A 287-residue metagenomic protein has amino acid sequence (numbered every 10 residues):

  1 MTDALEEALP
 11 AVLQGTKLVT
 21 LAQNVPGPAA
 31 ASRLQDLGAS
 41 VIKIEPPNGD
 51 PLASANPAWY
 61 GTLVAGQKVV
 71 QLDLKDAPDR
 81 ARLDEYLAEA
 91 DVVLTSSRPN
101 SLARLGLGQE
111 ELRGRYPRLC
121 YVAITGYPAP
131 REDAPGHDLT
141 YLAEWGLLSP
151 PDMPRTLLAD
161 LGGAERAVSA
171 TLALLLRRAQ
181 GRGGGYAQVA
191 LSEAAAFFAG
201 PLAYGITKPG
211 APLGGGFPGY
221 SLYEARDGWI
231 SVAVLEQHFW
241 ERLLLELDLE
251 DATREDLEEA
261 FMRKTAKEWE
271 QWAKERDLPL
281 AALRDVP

Functional and structural regions predicted by a protein language model:
T2, E6, P10, K17 (+5 more regions): Acidic, glycine-rich segments within the central catalytic cores of soluble metabolic enzymes that bind/position
A11-Q14, A65: Short, flexible coil/linker segments at domain boundaries that flank nucleotide/cofactor-interacting
V19, I42-I44, V70, C120-V122 (+1 more regions): Hydrophobic/aromatic beta-strand patches that form the interior of the parallel beta-sheet core in alpha/beta enzyme
L34, Q67, L94, L112 (+4 more regions): Structural scaffold positions in well-ordered secondary structure
D36-V69: Glycine-rich phosphate-binding loop and adjoining beta1-alpha1-beta2 segment of Rossmann-like nucleotide-binding folds
Y60-G114: A structured beta-alpha segment of the ubiquitous adenosine-cofactor-binding alpha/beta core
A65, Y116, Y223-R226: Active-site beta-strand termini and strand-to-loop segments that position acidic
D76, T95-S149: N-terminal Rossmann-like NAD(P) cofactor-binding subdomain of oxidoreductases, focused on the glycine-rich
